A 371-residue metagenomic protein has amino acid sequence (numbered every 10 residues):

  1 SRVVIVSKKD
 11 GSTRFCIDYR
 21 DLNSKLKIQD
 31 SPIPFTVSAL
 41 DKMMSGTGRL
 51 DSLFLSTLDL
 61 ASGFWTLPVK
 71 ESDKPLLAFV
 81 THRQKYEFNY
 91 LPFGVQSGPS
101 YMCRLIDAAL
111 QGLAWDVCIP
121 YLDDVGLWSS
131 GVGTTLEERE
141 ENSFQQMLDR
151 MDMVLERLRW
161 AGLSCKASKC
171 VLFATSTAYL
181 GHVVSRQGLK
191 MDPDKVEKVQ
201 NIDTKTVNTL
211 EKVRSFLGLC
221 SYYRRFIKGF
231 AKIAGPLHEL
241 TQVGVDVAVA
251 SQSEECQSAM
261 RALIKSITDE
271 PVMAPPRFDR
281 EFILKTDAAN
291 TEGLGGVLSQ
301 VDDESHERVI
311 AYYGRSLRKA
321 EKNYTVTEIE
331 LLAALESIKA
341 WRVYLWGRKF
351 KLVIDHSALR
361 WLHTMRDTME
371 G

Functional and structural regions predicted by a protein language model:
S1-K349, A358-T368: Retroelement reverse transcriptase polymerase core
